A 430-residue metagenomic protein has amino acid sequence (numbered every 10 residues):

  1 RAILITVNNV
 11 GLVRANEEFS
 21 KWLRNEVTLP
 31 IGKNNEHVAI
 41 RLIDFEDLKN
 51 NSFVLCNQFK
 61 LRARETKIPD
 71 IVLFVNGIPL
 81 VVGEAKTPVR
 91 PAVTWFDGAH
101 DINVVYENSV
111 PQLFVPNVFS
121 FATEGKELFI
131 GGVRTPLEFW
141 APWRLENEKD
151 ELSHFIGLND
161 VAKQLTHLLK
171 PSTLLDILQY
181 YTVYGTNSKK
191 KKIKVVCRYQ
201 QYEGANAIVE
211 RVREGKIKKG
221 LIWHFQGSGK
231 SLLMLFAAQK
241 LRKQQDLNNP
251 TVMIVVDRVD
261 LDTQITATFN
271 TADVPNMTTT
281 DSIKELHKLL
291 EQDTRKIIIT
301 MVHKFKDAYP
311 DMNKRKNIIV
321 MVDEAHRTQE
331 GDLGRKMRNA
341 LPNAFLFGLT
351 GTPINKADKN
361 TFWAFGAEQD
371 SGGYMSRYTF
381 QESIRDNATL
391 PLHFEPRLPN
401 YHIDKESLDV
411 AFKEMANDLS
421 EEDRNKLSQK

Functional and structural regions predicted by a protein language model:
R1-M253, D260-P275, D293-K296, H303 (+2 more regions): ATP-dependent helicase/translocase motor core
R90, L261, K304, E324-T328 (+1 more regions): Residues immediately C-terminal
A122, I298-T300, F345-T350: Structural recognition of the conserved hydrophobic beta-strand(s) that form the central parallel beta-sheet of P-loop
Q226, H326-R327, A340-A357: Conserved helicase ATPase motor motifs in RecA-like P-loop NTPase domains
V256-V259, T279-K288, M301-D307: Conserved helicase motor
T271, I283-I298, D311-M312: Conserved motor-coupling elements within RecA-like helicase/translocase cores
R295-K336: Conserved RecA-like ASCE ATPase "motif II neighborhood" in helicase/translocase motors
K359-K430: Interdomain helical connector at the RecA1-RecA2 junction of SF1/SF2 helicase-like NTPases
